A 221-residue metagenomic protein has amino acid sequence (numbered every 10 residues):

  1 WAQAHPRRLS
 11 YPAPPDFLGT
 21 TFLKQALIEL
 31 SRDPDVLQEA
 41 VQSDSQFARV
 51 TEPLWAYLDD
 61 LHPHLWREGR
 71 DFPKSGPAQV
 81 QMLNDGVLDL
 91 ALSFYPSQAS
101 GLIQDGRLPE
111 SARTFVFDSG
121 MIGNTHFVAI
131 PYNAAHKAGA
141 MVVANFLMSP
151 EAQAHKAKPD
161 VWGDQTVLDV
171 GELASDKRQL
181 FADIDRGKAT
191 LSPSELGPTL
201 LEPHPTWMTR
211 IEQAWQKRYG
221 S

Functional and structural regions predicted by a protein language model:
W1-P77: Extracytoplasmic ligand-binding site segments that recognize negatively charged/polar headgroups
Q3-R7, L27-R32, D59-W66, N84 (+5 more regions): Sec-exported extracytoplasmic/periplasmic mature domains
Y11-A13, A129-Y132, P198-E202: Active-site rim elements
A13-P15, S93-P96, D160: Short, well-ordered beta-to-alpha junction loops that form the rim of enzyme active sites and present histidine/acidic
F17, T21-Q25, R49, P53-D60 (+12 more regions): Extracytoplasmic/secreted proteins, especially bacterial periplasmic and envelope-associated proteins
W66-N133, R178-F181: Extracytoplasmic/periplasmic substrate-binding proteins
Q81, K188-S221: Conserved C-terminal helix/tail region of periplasmic/extracytoplasmic solute-binding proteins
M121, H126, I130-E195: Mature extracytoplasmic/periplasmic domains
